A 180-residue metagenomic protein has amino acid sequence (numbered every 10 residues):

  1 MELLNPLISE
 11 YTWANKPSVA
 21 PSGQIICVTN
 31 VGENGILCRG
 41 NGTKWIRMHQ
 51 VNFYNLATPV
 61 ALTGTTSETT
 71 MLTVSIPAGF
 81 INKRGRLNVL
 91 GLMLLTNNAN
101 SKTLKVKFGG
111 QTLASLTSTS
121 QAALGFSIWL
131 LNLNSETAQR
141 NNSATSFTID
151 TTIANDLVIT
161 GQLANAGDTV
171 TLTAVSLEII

Functional and structural regions predicted by a protein language model:
M1-N34: Extracellular/surface-exposed low-complexity repeats and stalk/linker segments enriched in Gly/Pro and small polar
E2, C27, T43-F53, A57: Trimeric viral appendage architectures of receptor-binding fibers, tailspike depolymerases, and tail needles
E10, H49-I180: Surface-exposed molecular-recognition determinants
P17, G40, R140-N141: Positively charged, low-complexity intrinsically disordered regions
S18-V19, N30, C38, F80 (+1 more regions): Generic structural signal for beta-strand residues in well-ordered domains
N30-E33, G40-K44: Trimeric beta-solenoid/beta-helix "fiber body" segments of extracellular/virion adhesins and depolymerases
I36-C38, I46, N88: General beta-strand recognition
